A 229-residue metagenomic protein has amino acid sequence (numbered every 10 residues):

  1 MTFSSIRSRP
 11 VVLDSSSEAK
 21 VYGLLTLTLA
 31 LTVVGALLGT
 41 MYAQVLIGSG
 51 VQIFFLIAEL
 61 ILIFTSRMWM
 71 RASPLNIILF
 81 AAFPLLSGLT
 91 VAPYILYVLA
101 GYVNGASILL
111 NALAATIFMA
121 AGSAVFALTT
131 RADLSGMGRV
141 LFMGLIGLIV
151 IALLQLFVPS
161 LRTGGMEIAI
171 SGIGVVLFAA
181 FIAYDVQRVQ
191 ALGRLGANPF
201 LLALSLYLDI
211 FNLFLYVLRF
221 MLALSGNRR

Functional and structural regions predicted by a protein language model:
M1-R229: A hydrophobic alpha-helical transmembrane-helix feature that marks the membrane cores and membrane-interface segments
